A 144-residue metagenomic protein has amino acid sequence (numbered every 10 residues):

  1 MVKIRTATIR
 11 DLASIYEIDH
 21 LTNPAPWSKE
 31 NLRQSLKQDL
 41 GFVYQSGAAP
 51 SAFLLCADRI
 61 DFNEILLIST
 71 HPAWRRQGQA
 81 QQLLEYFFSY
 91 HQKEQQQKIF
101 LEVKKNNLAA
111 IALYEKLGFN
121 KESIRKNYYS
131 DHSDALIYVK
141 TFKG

Functional and structural regions predicted by a protein language model:
M1-R10, S123, K140-G144: Conserved N-terminal entry element of GNAT/NAT acetyltransferase domains
I9-A73, L84-Y86, Y90, E94 (+1 more regions): Acetyl-CoA-dependent GNAT
L32, F53, W74, L113 (+2 more regions): Conserved hydrophobic/aromatic "anchor" residues that stabilize well-ordered secondary structure elements
S35-L36, N107-L108, S130-D131: Short secondary-structure capping/turn micro-motifs that flank functional sites
I65, I99-V103: Conserved hydrophobic beta-strand within the GNAT/NAT acetyltransferase core sheet that lines the active-site cleft
H71-E85, E94, K104-A112, K116-L117 (+1 more regions): Conserved glycine-rich acetyl-CoA-binding loop
Q77, Q81, K126, A135 (+1 more regions): Acyl-donor (CoA/ACP) binding surface of acyl/acetyltransferases
E102, N120-L136: Conserved catalytic-core motifs of GNAT/GCN5-like acyltransferases
